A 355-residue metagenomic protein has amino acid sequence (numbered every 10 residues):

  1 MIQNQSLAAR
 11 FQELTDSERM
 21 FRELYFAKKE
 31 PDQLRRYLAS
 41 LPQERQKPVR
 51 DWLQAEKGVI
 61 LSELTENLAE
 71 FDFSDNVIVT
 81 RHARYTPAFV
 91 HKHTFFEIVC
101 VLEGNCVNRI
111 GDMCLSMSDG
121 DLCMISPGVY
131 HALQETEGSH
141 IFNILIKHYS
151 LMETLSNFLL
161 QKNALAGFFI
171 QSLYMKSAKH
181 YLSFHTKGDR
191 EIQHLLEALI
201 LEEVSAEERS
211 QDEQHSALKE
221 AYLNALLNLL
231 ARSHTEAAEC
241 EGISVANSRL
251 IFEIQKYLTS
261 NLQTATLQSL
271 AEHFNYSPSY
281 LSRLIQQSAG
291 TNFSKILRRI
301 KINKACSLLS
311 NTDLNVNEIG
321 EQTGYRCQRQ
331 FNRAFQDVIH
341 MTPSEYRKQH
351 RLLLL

Functional and structural regions predicted by a protein language model:
I2-K28, D32-R36, G58, S62-N76 (+1 more regions): A hydrophobic/aromatic-rich effector-binding and dimerization subdomain of bacterial HTH-type transcriptional regulators
A39-A83, P87-F89: Short, contiguous, helix-prone interaction/anchoring segments in small proteins
S74-G167: N-terminal regulatory/effector-sensing and dimerization cores that precede helix-turn-helix DNA-binding domains
F96, V129, L258, R283 (+2 more regions): Localized chelating/binding microdomains that coordinate divalent metal ions or stabilize phosphate-bearing
S183-T186, A206-E220, N228-K256, S260 (+3 more regions): Short, Lys/Arg-enriched, Trp-marked, Pro/Gly-tolerant hinge/linker segments that flank
S260-L262, N311: Short helix-capping/hinge SLiMs at alpha-helix to coil transitions
T264-I300, L314, G320-E345, Q349: Basic/polar phosphate-binding segments, predominantly the helix-turn-helix DNA-binding elements of transcriptional
